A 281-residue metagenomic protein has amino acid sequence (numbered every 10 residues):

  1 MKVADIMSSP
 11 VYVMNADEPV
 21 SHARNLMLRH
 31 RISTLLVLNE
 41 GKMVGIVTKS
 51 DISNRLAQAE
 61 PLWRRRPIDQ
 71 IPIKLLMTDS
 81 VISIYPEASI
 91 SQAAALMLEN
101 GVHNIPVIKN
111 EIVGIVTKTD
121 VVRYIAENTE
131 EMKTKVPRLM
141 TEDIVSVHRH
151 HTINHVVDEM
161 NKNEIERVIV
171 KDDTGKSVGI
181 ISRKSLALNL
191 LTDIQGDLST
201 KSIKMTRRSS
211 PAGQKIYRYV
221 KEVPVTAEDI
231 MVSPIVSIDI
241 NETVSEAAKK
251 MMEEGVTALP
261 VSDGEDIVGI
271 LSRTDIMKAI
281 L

Functional and structural regions predicted by a protein language model:
M1-P10, K49-S80, T117-S146, T152-V157 (+4 more regions): Tandem CBS (Bateman) regulatory domains
M1-T48: Non-cleavable N-terminal signal-anchor transmembrane helices
P10-V11, V20, M43, I144 (+3 more regions): Short glycine/proline-centered loop/turn elements that form peptide/ligand docking sites
M14-R31, S83-G101, V147-E164, K171-D172 (+5 more regions): The conserved cystathionine-beta-synthase
M27, L35-S50, M97, I105-T119 (+4 more regions): A glycine-centered beta-loop-beta connector
I73-T129: Contiguous N-terminal and early-domain "leader" segments and peripheral loops that mark the onset or edge of a domain
M132, E166-I169: Short, structured loop/turn "capping" segments at alpha-beta junctions
